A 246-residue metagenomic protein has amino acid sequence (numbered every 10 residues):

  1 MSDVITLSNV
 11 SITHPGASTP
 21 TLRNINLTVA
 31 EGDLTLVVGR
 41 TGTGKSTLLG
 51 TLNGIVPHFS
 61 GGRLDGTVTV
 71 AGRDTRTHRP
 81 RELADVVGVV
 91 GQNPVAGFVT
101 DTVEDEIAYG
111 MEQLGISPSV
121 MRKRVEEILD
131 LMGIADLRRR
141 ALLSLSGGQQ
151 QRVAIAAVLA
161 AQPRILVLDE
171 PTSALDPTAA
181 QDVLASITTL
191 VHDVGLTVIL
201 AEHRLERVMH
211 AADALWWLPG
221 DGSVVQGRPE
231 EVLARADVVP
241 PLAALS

Functional and structural regions predicted by a protein language model:
G61-R73: Conserved ABC transporter NBD signature motif
S119-L137: Conserved ABC ATPase "signature" region
A141-L145, Q149: Conserved ABC ATPase signature
Q162: Conserved catalytic motifs of ABC-family nucleotide-binding domains
L166-D169: Catalytic Walker B motif of ABC-type/P-loop ATPase nucleotide-binding domains
E202-H203: H-loop/switch region of ABC-family ATPase nucleotide-binding domains
G222-L245: Conserved beta-strand-loop-alpha-helix hinge in the C-terminal portion of ABC ATPase nucleotide-binding domains
